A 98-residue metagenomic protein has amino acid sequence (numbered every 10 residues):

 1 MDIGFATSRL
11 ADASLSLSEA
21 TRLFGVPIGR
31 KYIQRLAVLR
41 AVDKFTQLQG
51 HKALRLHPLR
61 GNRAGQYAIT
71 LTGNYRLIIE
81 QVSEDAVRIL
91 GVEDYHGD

Functional and structural regions predicted by a protein language model:
M1-L36: Arg/Lys-rich, positively charged N-terminal/basic patches that mediate binding to nucleic acids
I3-G4, K52, D85: Residues that recognize and position ribonucleotide moieties
S8, L59-N62, N74, Y95: Generic structural motif
L15-E19, A64, G97: A broad detector of the eukaryotic-type serine/threonine protein kinase catalytic domain
S18, R22, K44-Q47, L71: Residue-level signal for secondary-structure boundary elements
L39: Conserved phosphate-interacting/catalytic interface
D43-Y67: A short, surface-exposed loop/turn module that caps and links secondary-structure elements
Y67-D98: Enriched for short, Lys/Arg-rich terminal
